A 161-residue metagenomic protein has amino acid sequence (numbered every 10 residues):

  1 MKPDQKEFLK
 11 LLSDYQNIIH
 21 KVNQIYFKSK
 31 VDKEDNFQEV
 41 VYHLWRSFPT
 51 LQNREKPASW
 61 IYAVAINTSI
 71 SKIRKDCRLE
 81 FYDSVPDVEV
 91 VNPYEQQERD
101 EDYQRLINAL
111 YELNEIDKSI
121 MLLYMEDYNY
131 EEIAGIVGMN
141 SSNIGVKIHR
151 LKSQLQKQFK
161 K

Functional and structural regions predicted by a protein language model:
M1-K21, I25, E34: A short, charge-rich alpha-helical start-of-domain segment used by transcription regulators
Q16, H20, V41, N114 (+2 more regions): C-terminal flanking helix
K21, D35-Y42, R46, E55-N67: Structural recognition of an alpha-helix C-terminal capping motif at a helix-to-coil junction
V40, V64, I120-M121, I133-A134 (+1 more regions): Hydrophobic positions on the alpha-helical face of helix-turn-helix-like DNA-binding modules
A63-Y82, R99: Arg/Lys-rich amphipathic alpha helix in sigma70-family domain 2
I66, V137-K161: DNA-recognition helix of helix-turn-helix
V85-Y111: Acidic, proline/glycine-rich intrinsically disordered inter-domain spacer in sigma factors
E112-E132, I136, K161: Short amphipathic alpha helix immediately N-terminal
